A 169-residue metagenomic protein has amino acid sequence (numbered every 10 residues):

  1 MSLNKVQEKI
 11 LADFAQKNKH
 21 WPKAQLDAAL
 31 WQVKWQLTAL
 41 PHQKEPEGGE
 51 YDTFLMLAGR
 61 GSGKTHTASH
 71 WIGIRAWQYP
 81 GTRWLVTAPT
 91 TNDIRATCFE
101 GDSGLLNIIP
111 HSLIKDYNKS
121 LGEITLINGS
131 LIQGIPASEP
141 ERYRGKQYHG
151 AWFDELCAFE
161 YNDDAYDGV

Functional and structural regions predicted by a protein language model:
S2-V169: Phosphate/NTP-binding elements of NTP-utilizing enzymes
